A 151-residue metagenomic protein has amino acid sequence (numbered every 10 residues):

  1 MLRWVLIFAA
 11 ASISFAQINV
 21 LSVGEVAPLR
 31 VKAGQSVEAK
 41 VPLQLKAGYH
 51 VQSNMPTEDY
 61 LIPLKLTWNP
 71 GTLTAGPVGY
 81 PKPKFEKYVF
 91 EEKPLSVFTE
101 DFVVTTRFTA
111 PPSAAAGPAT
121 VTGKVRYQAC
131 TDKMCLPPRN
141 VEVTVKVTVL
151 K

Functional and structural regions predicted by a protein language model:
W4-I13: Sec-dependent N-terminal signal peptides
F15-K151: Extracellular/lumen-exposed scaffold segments
